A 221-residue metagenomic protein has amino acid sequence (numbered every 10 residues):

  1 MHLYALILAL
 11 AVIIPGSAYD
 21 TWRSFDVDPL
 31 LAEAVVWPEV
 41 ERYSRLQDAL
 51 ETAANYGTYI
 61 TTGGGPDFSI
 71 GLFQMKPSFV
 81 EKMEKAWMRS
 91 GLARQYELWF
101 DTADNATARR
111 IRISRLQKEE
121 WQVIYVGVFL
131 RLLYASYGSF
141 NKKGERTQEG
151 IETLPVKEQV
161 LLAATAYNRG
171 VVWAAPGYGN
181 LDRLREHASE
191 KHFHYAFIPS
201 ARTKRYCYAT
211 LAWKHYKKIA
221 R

Functional and structural regions predicted by a protein language model:
Y4-R221: Catalytic glycan-binding domains that act on GlcNAc-containing polysaccharides
